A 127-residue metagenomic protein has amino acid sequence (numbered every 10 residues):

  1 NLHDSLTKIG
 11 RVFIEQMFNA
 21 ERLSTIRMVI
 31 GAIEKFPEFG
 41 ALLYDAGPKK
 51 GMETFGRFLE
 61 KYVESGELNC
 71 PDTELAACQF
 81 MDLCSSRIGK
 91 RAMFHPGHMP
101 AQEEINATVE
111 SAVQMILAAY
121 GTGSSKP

Functional and structural regions predicted by a protein language model:
N1: Acidic/His metal-coordination segments adjacent to aromatic residues that form catalytic metal sites in metalloenzymes
D4, E15-I30, P37-E64, A107: Amphipathic alpha-helical packing segments from all-alpha helical-bundle domains
K8-V12, E53, R57-S65, C78-P127: C-terminal peripheral helix-coil segments that are non-catalytic and often amphipathic
I30-P37, K90-P96: A short small-residue
G40-D45, C70, H95-M99: Short, surface-exposed loop/turn segments at secondary-structure junctions
N69, T73-A77: Membrane-interface starts of transmembrane alpha-helices
